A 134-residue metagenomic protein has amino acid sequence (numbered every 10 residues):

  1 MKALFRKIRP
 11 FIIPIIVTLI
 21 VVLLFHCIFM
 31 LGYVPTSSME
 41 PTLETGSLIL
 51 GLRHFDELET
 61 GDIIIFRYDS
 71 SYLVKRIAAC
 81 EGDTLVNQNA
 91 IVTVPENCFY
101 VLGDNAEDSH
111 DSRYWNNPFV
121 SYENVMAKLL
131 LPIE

Functional and structural regions predicted by a protein language model:
M1-E134: Extended hydrophobic leader/signal-anchor segments used for secretion and membrane insertion
